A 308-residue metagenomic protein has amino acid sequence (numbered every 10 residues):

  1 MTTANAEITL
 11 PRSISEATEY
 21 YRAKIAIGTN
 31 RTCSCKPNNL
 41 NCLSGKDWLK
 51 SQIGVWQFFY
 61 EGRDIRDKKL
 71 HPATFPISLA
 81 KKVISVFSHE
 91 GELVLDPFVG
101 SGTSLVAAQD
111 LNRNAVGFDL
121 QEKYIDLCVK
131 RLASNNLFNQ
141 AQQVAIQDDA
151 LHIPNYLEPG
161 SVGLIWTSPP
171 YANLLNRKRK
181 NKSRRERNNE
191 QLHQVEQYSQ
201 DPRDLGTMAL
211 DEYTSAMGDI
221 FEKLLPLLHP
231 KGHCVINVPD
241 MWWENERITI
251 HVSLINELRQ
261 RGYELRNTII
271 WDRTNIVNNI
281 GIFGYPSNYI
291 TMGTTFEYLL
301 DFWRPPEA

Functional and structural regions predicted by a protein language model:
M1-A308: Class I S-adenosyl-L-methionine-dependent methyltransferase catalytic core
